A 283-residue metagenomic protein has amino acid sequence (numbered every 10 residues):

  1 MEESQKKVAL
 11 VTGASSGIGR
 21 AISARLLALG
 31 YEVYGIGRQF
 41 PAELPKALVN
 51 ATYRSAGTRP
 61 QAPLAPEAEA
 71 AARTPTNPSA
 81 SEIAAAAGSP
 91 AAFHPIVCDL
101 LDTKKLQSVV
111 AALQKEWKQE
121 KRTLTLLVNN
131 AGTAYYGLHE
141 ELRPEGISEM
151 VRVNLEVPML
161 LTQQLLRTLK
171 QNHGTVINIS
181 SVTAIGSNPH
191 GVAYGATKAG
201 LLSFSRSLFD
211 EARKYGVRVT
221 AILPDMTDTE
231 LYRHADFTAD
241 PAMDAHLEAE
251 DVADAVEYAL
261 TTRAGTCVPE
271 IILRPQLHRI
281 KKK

Functional and structural regions predicted by a protein language model:
S15-S16: Conserved glycine-rich cofactor-binding loop
L29-P45: Conserved glycine-rich Rossmann-like NAD(P)H-binding loop of the short-chain dehydrogenase/reductase
L138-H139, R143-S148: Substrate-binding pocket helix/loop in short-chain dehydrogenase/reductase
T162, T197: Active-site helix of classical SDR
R167, F209-K214: Alpha-helical segment proximal to the catalytic Tyr-Lys
S181: Residue(s) in the substrate-gating loop at a strand-loop-helix junction that position the organic substrate next
A221-I222, A239-K281: C-terminal helical subdomain
